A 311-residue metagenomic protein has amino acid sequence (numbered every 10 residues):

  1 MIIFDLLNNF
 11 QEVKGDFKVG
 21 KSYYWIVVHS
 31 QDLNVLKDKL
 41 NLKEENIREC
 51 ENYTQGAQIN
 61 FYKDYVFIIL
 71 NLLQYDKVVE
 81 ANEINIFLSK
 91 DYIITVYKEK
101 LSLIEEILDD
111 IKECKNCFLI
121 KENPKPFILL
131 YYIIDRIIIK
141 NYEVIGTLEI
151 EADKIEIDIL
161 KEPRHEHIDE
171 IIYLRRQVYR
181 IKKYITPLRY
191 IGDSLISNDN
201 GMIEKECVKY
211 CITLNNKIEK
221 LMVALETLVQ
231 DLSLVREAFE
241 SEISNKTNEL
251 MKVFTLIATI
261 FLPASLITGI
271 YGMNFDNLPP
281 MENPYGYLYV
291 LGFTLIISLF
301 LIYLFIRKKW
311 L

Functional and structural regions predicted by a protein language model:
M1-S197, T213, K217-K220, W310-L311: Peripheral, non-transmembrane regulatory/ligand-interaction domains of membrane transport proteins
I59, L103, D109, K115 (+5 more regions): A generic membrane alpha-helix/interface feature
K63, Y92, I111, P163-R164 (+4 more regions): Solvent-exposed, flexible loop/coil residues
K121, T147, E206, A224-T227: A generic short alpha-helical patch detector that favors 3-5-residue windows in or near N-terminal regions
L195-C211, V229-S244: Hydrophobic alpha-helical transmembrane segments
E219-L311: Hydrophobic alpha-helical transmembrane segments and their immediately adjacent juxtamembrane loops
